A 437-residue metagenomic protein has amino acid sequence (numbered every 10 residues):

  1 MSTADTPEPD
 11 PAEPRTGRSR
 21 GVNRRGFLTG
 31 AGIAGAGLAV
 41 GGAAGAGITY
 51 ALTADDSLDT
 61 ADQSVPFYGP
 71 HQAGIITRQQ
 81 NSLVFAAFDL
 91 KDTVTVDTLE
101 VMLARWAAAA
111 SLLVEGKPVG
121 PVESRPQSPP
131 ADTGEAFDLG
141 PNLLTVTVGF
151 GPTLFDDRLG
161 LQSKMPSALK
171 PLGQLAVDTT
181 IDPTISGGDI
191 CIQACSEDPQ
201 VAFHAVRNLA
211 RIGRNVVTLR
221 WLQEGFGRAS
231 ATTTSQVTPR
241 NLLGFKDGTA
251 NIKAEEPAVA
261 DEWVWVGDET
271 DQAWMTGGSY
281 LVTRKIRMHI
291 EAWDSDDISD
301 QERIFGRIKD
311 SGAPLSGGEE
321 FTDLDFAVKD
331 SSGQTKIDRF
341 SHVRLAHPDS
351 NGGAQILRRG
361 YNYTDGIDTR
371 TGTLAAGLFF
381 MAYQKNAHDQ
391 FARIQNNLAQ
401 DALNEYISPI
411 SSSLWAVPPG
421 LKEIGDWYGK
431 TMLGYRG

Functional and structural regions predicted by a protein language model:
M1-V22: N-terminal secretory signal peptides
G21, G26-A46, Y50-G437: Long, histidine/aromatic-enriched segments associated with O2/redox biology
